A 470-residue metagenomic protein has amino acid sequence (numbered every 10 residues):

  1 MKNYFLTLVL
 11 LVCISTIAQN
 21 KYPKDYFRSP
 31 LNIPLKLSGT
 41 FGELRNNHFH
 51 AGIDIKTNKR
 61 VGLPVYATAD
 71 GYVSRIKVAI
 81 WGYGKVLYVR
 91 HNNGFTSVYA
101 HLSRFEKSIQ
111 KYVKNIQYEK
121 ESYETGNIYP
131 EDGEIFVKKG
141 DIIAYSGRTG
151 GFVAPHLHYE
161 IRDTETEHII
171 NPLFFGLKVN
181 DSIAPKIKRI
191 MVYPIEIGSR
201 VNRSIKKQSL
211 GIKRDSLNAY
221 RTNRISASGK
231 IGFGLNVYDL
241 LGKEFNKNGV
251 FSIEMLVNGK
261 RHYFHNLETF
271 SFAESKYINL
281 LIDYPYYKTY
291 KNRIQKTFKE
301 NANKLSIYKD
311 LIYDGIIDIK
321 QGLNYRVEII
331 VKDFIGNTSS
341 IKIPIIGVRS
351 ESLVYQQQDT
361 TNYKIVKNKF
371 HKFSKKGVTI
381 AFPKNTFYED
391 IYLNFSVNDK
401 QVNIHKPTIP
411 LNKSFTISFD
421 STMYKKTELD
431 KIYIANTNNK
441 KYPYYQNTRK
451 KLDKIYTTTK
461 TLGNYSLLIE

Functional and structural regions predicted by a protein language model:
M1-D25: Bacterial Sec-dependent N-terminal signal peptides
A18-S97, S103-S108, Y123-G133, K138-K139 (+3 more regions): Surface-exposed, glycine-biased beta-strand/turn segments
T96-D132, R200, G211-A219, G249 (+1 more regions): Exoplasmic/lumenal beta-rich domain surfaces
A144, D163, D239, V331-I335 (+1 more regions): Surface-exposed loop/turn motifs at beta-strand-loop junctions within extracellular Ig-like and Fibronectin type III
G211, R326, F334-D359: Short beta-strand elements
I231, L323-V327, G463: Exposed beta-strand face motif in extracellular beta-rich ectodomains
S352-Q357, Y363-K367, D390-Y433: Proteolytic processing hotspots in large secreted/extracellular or virion-associated proteins and select intracellular
F382, T408-Y465: Proteolytic-maturation and junctional protease-sensitive modules
